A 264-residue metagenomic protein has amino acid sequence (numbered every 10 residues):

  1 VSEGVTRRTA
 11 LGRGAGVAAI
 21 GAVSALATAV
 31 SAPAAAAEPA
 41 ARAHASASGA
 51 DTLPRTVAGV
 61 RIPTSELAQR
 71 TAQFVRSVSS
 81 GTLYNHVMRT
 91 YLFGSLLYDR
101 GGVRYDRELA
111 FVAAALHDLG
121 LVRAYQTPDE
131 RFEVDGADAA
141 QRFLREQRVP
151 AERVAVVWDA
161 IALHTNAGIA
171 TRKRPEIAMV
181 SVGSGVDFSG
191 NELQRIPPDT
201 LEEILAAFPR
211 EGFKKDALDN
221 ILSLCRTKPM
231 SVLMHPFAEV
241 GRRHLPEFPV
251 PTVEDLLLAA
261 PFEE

Functional and structural regions predicted by a protein language model:
V1-G21: N-terminal secretory signal peptides and thylakoid transit peptides that target proteins across membranes
A15-G16, G49-T56, V78-Y84, M88-V103 (+2 more regions): Divalent metal-dependent phosphate-bond-processing catalytic cores, especially two-metal-ion Mg2+/Mn2+ enzymes that act
A25-A58: C-terminal segment of N-terminal export signals and the immediately downstream linker at the start of the mature
P54-A72: Short alpha-helical hairpin
A68-H86, G94-S95, L119-A124: Active-site flanking loop/helix segments enriched in acidic
G101-E108, A124-F132: Alpha-helix boundary/capping segments in eukaryotic regulatory proteins
E108-Y125, G136, W158-A167: His-Asp-centered metal-binding catalytic motifs of divalent-metal-dependent phosphohydrolases/nucleases
R131-E146: An active-site-proximal "capping" alpha-helix that borders the catalytic cofactor pocket
